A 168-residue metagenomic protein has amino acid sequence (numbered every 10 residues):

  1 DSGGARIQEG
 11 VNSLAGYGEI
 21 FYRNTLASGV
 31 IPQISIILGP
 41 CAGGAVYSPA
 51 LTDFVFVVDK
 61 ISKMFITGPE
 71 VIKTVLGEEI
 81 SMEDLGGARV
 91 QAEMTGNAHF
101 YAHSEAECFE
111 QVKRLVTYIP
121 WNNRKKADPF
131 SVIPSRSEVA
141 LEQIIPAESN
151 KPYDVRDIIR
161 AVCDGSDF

Functional and structural regions predicted by a protein language model:
D1, E138-E142, I159, G165: Intrinsically disordered, low-complexity regions
S2-R124: Conserved catalytic cores of soluble enzyme domains, especially glycine-rich substrate-binding beta-alpha loops
F100-R156: Terminal amphipathic helices with adjacent charged low-complexity linkers/tails
K151-F168: Soluble metallo-hydrolase cores and metallopeptidase-like ectodomains found primarily in the secretory/periplasmic
